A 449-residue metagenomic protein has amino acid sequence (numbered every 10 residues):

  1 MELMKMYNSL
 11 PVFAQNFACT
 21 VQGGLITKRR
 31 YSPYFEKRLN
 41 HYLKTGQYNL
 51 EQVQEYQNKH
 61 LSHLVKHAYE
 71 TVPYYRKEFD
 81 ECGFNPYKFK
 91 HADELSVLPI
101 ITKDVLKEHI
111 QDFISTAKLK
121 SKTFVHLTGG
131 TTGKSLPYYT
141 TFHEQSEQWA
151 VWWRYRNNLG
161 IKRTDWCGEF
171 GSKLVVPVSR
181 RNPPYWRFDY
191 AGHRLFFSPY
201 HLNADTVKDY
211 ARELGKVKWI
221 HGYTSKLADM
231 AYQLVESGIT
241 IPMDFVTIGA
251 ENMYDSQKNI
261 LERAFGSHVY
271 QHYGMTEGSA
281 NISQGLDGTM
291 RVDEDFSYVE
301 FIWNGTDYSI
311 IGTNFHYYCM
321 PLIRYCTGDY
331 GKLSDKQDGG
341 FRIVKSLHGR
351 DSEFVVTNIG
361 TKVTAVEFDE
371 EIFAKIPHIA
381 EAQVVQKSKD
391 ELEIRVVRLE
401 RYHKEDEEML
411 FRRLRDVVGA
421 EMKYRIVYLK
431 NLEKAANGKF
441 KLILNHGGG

Functional and structural regions predicted by a protein language model:
M1-L127, K134-Q148, W153-W166, K173 (+6 more regions): Nucleotide 5′-phosphate-binding alpha/beta core
H63, K173-D293: Conserved adenylate-forming
A68, T128, C167, I220 (+6 more regions): Residue-level signal for inorganic ion chemistry
G168-E169, I311: Short, well-ordered beta-strand segments
F170, G249, H272-G274, I302 (+1 more regions): Conserved beta-strand termini and adjacent loop/short-helix elements that scaffold enzyme active sites in alpha/beta
R194, V269, V299, A382 (+1 more regions): Generic structural signal for residues in well-ordered beta-strands
M253-Q337, D351-E353: Conserved AMP-binding/adenylate-forming
Y318-C319, I323-E421: AMP-binding/adenylate-forming catalytic core of the ANL superfamily
